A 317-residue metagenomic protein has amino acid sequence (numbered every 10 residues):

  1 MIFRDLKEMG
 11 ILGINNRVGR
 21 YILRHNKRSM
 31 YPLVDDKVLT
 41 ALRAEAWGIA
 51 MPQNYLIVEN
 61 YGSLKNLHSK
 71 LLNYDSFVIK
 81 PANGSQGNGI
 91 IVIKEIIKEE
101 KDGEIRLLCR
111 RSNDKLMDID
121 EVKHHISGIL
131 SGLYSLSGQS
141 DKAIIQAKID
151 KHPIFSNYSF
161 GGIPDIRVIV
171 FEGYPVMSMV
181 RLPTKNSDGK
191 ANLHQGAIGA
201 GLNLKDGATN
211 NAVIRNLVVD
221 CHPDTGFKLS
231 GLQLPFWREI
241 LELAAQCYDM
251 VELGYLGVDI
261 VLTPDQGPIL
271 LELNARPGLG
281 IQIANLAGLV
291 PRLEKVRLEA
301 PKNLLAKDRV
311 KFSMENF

Functional and structural regions predicted by a protein language model:
M1-I14: Conserved oxyanion/phosphate-binding beta-strand-loop segments in alpha/beta enzyme cores
N15-S29, L217-S230: A short, surface-exposed helix-loop junction/capping segment
R20, H25, L33-P164, E172: Active-site nucleotide/adenylate-binding loops and adjacent lid/helix of ATP-dependent enzymes
K80, E95, K101-D118, G173-V218: Short, His- and charge-rich active-site/binding loops that engage polyanionic ligands
I90, N186-Q195, G280-N285: A short, polar/proline- and glycine-enriched secondary-structure boundary/capping micro-motif
L130-G161, K185-T263: A long amphipathic alpha-helix within ATP-dependent nucleotide-binding catalytic cores
C221-E239, D249, L262-F317: C-terminal active-site "lid" helix and adjoining low-complexity regulatory extension at the edge of ATP-using catalytic
